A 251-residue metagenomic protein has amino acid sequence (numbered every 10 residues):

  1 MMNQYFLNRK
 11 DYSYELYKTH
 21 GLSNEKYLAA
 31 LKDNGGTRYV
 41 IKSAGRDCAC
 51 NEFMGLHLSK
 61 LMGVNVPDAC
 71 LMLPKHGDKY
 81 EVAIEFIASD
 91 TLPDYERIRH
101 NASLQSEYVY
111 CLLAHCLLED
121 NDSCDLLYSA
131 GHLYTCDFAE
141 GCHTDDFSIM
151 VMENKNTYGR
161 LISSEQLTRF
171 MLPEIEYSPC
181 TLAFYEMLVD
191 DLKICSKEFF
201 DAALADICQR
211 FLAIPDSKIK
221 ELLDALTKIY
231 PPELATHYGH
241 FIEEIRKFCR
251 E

Functional and structural regions predicted by a protein language model:
M2-P93, A114-N121: Conserved ATP-binding subdomain of kinase catalytic cores across diverse folds
Y5, Y12-Y17, Y27, Y39 (+10 more regions): Sequence-level detector for tyrosine residue identity
D11, D33, D47, D68 (+11 more regions): Acidic-enriched, low-complexity/disordered segments with a strong bias for Aspartate over Glutamate
L28-G35, N101, S196-F199, F211: Short amphipathic alpha-helical segments, especially helix-boundary/capping motifs
G35, R99-L104, C180-A183: Alpha-helical context
L58-M62, N101-Q105, E153-T157: Short, low-complexity, polar/charged sequence segments that are solvent-exposed and flexible
R97-M150: Conserved kinase catalytic-core segment
H132-E251: C-terminal catalytic region of ATP-dependent kinase domains
